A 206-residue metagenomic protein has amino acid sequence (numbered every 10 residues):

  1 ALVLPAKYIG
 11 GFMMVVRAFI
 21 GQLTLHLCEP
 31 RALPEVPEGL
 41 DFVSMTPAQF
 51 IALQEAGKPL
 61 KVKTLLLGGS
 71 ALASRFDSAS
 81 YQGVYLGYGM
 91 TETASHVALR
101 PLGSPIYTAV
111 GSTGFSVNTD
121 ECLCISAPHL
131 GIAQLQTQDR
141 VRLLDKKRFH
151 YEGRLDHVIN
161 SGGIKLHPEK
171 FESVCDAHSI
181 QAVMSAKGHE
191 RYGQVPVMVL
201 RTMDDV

Functional and structural regions predicted by a protein language model:
A1, E55-S104: Gly/Ser/Thr-rich phosphate-binding loop
A1-A52: AMP-binding/adenylate-forming
D41-F42, K63, D139: Conserved acidic residues
F42-S44, L66, V199: Structural motif
A48, S70-A71, R154: Alpha-helix/helix-capping structural signal
G111-T113, E121, Q194-P196: Change "...and in nucleic-acid phosphodiester-cleaving endonucleases..." to "...and in nucleic-acid processing enzymes
G114-R142, R148, R201: AMP-binding/adenylate-forming core of the ANL superfamily
Q138-V206: AMP-binding/adenylate-forming catalytic core of the ANL superfamily
